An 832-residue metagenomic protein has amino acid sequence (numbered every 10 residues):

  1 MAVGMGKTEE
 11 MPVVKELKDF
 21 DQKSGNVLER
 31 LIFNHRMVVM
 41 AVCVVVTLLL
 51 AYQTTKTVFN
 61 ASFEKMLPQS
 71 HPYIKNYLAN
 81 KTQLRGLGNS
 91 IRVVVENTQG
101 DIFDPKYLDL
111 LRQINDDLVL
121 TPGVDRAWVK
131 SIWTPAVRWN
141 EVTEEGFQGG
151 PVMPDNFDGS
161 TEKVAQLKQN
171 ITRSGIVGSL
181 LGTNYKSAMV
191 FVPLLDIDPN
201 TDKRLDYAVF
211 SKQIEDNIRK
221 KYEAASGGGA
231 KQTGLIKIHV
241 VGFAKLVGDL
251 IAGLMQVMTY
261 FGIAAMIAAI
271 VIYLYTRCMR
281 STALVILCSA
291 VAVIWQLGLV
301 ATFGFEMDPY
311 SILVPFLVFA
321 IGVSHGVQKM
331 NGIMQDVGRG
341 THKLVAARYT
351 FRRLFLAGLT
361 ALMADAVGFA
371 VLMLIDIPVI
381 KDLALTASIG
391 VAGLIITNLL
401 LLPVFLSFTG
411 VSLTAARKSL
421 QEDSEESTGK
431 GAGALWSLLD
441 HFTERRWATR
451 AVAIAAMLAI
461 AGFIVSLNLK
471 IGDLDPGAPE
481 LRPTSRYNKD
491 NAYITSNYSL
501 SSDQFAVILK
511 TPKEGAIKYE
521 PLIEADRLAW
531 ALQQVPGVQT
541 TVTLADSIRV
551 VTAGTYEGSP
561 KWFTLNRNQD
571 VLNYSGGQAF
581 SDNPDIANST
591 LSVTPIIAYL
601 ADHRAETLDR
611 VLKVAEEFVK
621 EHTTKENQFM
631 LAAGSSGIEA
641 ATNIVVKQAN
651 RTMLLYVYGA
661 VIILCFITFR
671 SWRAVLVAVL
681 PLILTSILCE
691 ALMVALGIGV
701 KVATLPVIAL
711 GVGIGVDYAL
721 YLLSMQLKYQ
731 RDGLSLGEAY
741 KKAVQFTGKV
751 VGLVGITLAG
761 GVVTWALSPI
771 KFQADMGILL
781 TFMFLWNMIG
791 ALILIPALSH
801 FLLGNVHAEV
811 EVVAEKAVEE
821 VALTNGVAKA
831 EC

Functional and structural regions predicted by a protein language model:
G4, E9-A61, V404, L420-P476 (+2 more regions): Signature of alpha-helical transmembrane segments and their immediate interfacial
L78, D109, F157-M279, I523 (+1 more regions): Extracytoplasmic
I251-M307, L374-P378, M653-I698, L767: Interfacial segments of transmembrane alpha-helices in multi-pass membrane proteins
V271, L359-L402, L406-T409, I662-F666 (+2 more regions): Hydrophobic, glycine/alanine-rich multi-pass transmembrane helices and their short helix-loop junctions in large
S281-K329, A674-S724, V763, G790-I793 (+1 more regions): Hydrophobic transmembrane alpha-helices and their membrane-interface caps in long multi-pass transport proteins
L317-G338, G358-A361, D365, L400-L401 (+5 more regions): Short helical (or helix-break) motifs at transmembrane helix termini and adjacent helical loops in multi-pass membrane
D336-A364, Q730-G752, I756: Helix-loop junctions and hydrophobic alpha-helical segments within the transmembrane domains of large membrane
L438-F442, R446-Q569, Y574: Juxtamembrane segments of multi-pass membrane proteins
